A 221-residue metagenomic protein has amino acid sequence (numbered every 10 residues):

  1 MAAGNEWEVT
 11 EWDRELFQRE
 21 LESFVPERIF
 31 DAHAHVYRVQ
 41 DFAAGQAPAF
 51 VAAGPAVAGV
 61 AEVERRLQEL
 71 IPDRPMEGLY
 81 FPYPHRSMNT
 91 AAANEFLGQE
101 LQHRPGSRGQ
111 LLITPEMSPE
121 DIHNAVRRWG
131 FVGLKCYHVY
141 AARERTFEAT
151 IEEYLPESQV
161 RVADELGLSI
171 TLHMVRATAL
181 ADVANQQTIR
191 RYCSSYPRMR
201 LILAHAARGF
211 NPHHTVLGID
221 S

Functional and structural regions predicted by a protein language model:
A2-S158, V162: Mid-domain alpha/beta scaffold segments of enzyme catalytic cores
E8, V132-G133, E148-S221: Catalytic pocket-lining loop regions of alpha/beta-barrel enzymes, especially the amidohydrolase/enolase/GH5 lineages
